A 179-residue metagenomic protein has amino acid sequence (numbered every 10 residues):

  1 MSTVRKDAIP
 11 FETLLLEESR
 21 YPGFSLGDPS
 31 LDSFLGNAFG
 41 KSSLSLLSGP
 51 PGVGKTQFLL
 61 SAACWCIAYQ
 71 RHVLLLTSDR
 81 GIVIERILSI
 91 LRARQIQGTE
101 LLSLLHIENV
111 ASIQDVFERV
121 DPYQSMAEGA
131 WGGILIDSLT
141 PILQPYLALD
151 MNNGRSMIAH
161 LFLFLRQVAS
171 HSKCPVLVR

Functional and structural regions predicted by a protein language model:
S2-G98: The Walker A/P-loop phosphate-binding site
A38, W65-C66, Y123-M126, V168: Hydrophobic helix-cap positions at the C-terminus of alpha-helices in RecA-like/P-loop ATPase nucleotide-binding cores
G49-P50, M151-N153: Short, contiguous strand/loop micro-motifs
L60, F117-D121, I158-R166: Short, hydrophobic/amphipathic alpha-helical packing segments that form internal helix faces or helix-helix interfaces
Y69, A130, V168-S172: Helix C-cap/helix->beta junction micro-motif
Q70-N152: Conserved inter-motif catalytic segment of the P-loop NTP-binding fold
D79, V178-R179: A short beta-strand-to-loop transition that corresponds to the Sensor-1 phosphate-sensing loop of AAA+ P-loop ATPases
G154-V178: Substrate-engagement module of ASCE P-loop NTPases
